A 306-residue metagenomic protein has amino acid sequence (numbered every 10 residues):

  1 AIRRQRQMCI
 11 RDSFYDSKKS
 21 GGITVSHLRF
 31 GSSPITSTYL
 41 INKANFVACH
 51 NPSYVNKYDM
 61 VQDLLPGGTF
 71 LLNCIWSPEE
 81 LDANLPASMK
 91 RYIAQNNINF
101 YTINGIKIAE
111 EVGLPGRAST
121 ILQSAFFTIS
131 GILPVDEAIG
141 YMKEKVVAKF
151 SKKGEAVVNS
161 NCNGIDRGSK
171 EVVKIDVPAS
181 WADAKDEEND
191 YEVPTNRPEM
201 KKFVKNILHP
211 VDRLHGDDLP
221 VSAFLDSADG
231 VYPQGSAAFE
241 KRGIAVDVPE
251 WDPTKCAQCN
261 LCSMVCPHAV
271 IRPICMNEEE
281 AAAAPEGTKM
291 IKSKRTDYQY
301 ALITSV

Functional and structural regions predicted by a protein language model:
A1-R6, I10: Single conserved hydrophobic/aromatic residue that forms the stacking wall/gate of nucleotide- or nucleobase-binding
Q5, N42-A44, P66: Alpha-helix C-terminal capping/helix-to-coil transition sites in glycosyltransferase folds
D12-V61: A structured beta-alpha segment of the ubiquitous adenosine-cofactor-binding alpha/beta core
S17-G22, T38-N42, Q62-L64, R91-Q95 (+2 more regions): Solvent-exposed alpha-helices and their adjacent loops that cap or buttress functional pockets in soluble metabolic
V61-F100: ADP-ribose/adenylate-binding Rossmann-like module
N84-K149: Short alpha-helices
A138-I139, S151-V306: Ferredoxin-type iron-sulfur electron-transfer modules and their immediate structural context
